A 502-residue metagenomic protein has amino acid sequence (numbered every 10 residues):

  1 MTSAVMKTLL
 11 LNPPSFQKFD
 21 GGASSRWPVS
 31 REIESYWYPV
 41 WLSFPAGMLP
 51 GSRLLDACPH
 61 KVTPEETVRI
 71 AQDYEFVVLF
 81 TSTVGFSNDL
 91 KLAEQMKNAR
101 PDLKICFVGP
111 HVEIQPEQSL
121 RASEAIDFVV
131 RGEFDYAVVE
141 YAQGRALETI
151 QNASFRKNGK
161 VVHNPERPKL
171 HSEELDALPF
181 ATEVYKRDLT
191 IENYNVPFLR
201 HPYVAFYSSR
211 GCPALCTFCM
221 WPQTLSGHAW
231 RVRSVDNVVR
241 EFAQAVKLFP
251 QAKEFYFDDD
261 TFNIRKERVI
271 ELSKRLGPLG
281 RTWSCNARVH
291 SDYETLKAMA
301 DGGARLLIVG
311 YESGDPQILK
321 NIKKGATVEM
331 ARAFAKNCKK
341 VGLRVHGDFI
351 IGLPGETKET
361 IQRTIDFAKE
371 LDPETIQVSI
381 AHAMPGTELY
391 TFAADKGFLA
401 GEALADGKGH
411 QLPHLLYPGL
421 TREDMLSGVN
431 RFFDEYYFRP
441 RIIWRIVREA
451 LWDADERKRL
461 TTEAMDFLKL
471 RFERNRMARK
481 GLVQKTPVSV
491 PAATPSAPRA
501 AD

Functional and structural regions predicted by a protein language model:
T2, M6, L147-I150, R156-A205: N-terminal [4Fe-4S]-dependent radical SAM core
T2-L10, R31, G51, Q72-F76 (+2 more regions): Radical SAM enzyme core and accessory elements
M6-S35: Short glycine-rich His-centered loop
Q17-S24, P116, A214, F218 (+6 more regions): Flexible glycine/acidic-rich beta-alpha junction loops that bind and position SAM and/or redox cofactors in anaerobic
W41, P45-S172, I380-G386: Glycine-rich beta-alpha loop elements in corrinoid/cobalamin-binding modules across cobalamin-dependent enzymes
Q118-Y136, G302-I308, R363-V378: Structural recognition of alpha->loop->beta junctions
E173, F180-H346, L353, Q362 (+1 more regions): Radical SAM [4Fe-4S] cluster-binding motif and immediate context
